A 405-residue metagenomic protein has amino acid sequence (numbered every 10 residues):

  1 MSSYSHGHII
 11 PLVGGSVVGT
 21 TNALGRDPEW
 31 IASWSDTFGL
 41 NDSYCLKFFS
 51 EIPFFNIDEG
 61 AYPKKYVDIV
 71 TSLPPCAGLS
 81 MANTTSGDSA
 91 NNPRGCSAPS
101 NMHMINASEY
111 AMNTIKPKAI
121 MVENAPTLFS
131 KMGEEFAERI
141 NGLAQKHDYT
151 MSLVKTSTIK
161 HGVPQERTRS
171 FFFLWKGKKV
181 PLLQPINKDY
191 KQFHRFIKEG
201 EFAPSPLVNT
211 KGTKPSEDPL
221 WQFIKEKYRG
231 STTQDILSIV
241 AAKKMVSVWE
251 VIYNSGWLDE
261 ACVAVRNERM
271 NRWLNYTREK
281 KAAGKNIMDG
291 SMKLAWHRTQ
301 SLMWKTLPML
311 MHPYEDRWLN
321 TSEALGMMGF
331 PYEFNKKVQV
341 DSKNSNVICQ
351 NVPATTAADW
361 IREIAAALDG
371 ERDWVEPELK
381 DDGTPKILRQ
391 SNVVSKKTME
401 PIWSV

Functional and structural regions predicted by a protein language model:
Y4, G230-V405: C-terminal target-recognition/interaction regions appended to catalytic cores
Y4-D58: SAM cofactor-binding core of SAM-dependent methyltransferases, primarily the Rossmann-like beta-alpha-beta module
H6, V70, I120: Receiver (REC) domain switch-region micro-motif
S16, T20, A107, T356-I364: Buried hydrophobic packing segments
N22-L24, C45-F48, N83-D88, E134-A137 (+1 more regions): Short, glycine/charged-enriched secondary-structure capping and boundary segments
P28-A32, D68, K118: Conserved acidic residues
G60-V67, L79-M288: Class I S-adenosyl-L-methionine
P74-P75: Short glycine-/small-residue-rich Rossmann-like dinucleotide-binding loops
